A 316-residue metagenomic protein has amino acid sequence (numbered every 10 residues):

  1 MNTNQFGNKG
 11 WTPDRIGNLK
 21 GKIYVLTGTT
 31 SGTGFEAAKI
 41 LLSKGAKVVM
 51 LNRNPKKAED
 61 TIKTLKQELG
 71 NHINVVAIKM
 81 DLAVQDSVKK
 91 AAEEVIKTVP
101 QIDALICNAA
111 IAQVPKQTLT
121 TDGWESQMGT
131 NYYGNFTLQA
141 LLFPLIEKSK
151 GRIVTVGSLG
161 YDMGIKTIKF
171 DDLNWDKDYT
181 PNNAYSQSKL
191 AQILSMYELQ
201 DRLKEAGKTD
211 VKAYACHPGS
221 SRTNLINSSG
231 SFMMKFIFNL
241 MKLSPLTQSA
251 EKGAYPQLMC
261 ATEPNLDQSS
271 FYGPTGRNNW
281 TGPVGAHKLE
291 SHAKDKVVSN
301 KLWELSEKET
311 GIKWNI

Functional and structural regions predicted by a protein language model:
M1-L105, A110-A112, Q117, L159-K169 (+1 more regions): NAD(P)H-dependent oxidoreductase Rossmann-fold/reductase module
V95, L142-F143: Membrane-interfacial alpha-helical segments at the cytosolic side of multi-pass membrane proteins
K116-Q117, G123-E125: Substrate-binding pocket helix/loop in short-chain dehydrogenase/reductase
Q139-A140, Y197: A short, exposed helix-loop element centered on a Lys and neighboring polar residues
I146-S149: Helix-to-beta-strand junctions that scaffold the AdoMet/dcAdoMet cofactor pocket in Class I SAM-dependent enzymes
V154-G157: Extended catalytic-interface subdomain
